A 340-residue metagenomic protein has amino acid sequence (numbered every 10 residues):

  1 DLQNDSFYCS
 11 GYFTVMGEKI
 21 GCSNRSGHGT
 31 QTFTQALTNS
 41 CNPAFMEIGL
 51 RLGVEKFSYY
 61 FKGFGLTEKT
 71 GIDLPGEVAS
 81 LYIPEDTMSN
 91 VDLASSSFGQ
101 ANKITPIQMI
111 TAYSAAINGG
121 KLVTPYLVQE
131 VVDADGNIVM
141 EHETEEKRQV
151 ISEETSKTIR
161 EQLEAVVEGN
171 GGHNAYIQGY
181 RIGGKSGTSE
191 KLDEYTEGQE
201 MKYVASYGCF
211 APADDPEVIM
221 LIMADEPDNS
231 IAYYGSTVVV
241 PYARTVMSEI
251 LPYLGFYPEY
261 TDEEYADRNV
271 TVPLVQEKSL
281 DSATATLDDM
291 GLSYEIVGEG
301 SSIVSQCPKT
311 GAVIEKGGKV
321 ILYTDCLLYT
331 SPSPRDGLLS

Functional and structural regions predicted by a protein language model:
D1-L221: Beta-lactam-recognizing serine transpeptidase/beta-lactamase-like catalytic domain environment
M88, H142, Y176-G179, D193 (+3 more regions): Ligand-recognition elements built from short beta-strands and adjacent flexible loops
